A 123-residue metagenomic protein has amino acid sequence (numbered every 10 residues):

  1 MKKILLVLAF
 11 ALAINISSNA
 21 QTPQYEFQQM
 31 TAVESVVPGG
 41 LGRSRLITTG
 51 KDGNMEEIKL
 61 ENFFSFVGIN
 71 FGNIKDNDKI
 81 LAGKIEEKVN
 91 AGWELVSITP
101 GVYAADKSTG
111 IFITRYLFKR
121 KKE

Functional and structural regions predicted by a protein language model:
I4-I14: Sec-dependent N-terminal signal peptides
I4-L5, S18-E123: Terminus-proximal functional modules
